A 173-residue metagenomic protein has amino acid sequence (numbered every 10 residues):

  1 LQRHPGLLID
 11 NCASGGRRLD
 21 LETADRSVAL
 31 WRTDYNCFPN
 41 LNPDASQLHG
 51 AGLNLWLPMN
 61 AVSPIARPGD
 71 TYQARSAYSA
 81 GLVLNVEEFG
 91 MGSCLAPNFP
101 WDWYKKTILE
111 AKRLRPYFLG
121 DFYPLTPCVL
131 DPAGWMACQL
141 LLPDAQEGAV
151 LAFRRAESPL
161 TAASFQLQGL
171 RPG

Functional and structural regions predicted by a protein language model:
L1: Positively charged, low-complexity nucleic-acid-binding target-recognition regions
H4, D10-G173: Active-site-proximal substrate-binding groove within the catalytic cores of carbohydrate-active enzymes
